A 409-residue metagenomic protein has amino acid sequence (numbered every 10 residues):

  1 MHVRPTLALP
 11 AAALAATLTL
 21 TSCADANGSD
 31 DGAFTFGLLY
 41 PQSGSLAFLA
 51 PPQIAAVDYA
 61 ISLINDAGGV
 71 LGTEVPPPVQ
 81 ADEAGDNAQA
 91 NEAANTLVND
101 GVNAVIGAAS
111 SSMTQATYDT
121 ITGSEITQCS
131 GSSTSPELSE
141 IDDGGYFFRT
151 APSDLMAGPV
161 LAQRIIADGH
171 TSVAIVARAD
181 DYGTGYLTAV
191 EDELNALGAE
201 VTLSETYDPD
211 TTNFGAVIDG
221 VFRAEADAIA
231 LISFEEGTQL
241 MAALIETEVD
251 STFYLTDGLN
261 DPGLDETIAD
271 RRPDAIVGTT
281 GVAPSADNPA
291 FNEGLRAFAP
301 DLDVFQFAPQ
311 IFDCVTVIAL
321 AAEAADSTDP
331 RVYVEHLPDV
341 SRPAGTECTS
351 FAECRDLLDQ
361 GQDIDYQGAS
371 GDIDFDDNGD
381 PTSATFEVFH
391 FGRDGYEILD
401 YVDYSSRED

Functional and structural regions predicted by a protein language model:
H2-P10, T17-D409: Extracytosolic ligand-binding ectodomains
